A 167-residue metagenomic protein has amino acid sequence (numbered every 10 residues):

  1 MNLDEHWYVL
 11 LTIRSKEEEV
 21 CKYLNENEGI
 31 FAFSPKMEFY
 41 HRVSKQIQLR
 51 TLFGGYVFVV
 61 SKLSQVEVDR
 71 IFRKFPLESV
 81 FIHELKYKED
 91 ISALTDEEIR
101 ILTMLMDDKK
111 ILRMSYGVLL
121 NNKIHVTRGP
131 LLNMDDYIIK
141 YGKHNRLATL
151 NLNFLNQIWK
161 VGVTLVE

Functional and structural regions predicted by a protein language model:
M1-L120, I138-K140, T149-E167: Acidic-enriched and Gly/Ser
N122-I124: Generic structural signal for buried aliphatic residues
T127-G129, N153: A structural micro-motif recognizing beta-strand termini and the immediately following turn/loop segments
G129-L131, Y141-R146: Short, conserved beta-turn/loop elements at beta-strand boundaries and strand-helix junctions
M134: Structured alpha-helical
